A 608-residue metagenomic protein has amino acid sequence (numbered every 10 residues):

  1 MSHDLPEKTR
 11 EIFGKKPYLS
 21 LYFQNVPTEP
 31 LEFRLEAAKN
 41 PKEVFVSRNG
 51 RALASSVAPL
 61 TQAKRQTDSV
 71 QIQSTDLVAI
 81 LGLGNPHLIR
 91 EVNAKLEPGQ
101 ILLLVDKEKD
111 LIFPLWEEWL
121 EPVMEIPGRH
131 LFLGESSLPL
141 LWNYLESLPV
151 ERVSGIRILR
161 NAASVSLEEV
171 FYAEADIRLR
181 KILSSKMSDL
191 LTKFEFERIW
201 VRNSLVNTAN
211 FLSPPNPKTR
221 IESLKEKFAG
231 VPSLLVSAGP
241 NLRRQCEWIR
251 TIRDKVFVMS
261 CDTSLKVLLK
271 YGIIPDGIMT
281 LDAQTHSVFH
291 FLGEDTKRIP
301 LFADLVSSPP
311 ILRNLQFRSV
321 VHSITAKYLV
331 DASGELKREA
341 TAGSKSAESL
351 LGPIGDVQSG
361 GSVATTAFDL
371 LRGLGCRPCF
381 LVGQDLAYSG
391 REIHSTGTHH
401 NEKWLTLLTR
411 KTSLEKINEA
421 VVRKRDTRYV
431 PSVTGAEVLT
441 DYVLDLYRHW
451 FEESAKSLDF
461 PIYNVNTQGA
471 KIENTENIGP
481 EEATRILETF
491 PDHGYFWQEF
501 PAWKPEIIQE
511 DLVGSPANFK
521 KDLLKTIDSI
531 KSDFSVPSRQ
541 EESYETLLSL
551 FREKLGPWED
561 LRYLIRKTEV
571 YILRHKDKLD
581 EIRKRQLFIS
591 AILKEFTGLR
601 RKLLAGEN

Functional and structural regions predicted by a protein language model:
M1-L77, N85-E91, L190, F194-W200 (+1 more regions): Class I S-adenosylmethionine
S74-D76, E226-L234, K255: A short, charged/proline- and glycine-enriched loop that marks the coil->beta-strand transition at the N-terminal
L81-I89, E108-L111, S136-P139, A162-V165 (+4 more regions): Gly/Ser/Thr-rich loops at beta-strand to alpha-helix junctions that form or flank small-molecule/cofactor-binding
A94-I101, R253-D254, G272-P275: Conserved S-adenosyl-L-methionine
K107, I112, W116-E197, L269-R377 (+1 more regions): Acidic/Gly/His-enriched mid-domain segments of enzyme catalytic cores or analogous surface patches that mediate
E121-R129, M279-Q284, L292-R298, V321-H322 (+2 more regions): Acidic, Ser/Thr-rich peripheral helices and adjacent loops at domain boundaries
G360-G361, K411-G469: Polyanion-binding loop/helix "lid" in catalytic or ligand-binding cores
L446, A455-N608: Long, compositionally biased charged/polar accessory segments in the mid-to-C-terminal portions of proteins
